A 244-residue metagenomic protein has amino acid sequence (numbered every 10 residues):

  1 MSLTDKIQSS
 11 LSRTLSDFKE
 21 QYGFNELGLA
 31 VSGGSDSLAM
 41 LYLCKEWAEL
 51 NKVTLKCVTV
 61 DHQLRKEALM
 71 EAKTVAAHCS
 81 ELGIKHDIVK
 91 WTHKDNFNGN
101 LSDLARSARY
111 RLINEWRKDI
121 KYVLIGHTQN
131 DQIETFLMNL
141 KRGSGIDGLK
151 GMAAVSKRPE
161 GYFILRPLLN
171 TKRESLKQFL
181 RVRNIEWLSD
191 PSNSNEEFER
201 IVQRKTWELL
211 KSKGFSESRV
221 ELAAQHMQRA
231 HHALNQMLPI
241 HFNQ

Functional and structural regions predicted by a protein language model:
S2-W207: Core alpha/beta nucleotide-donor-binding catalytic domains of modification enzymes
R158, F198-Q244: ATP/NTP-dependent adenylation/nucleotidyl-transfer catalytic domains that generate, transfer, or process NMP-activated
